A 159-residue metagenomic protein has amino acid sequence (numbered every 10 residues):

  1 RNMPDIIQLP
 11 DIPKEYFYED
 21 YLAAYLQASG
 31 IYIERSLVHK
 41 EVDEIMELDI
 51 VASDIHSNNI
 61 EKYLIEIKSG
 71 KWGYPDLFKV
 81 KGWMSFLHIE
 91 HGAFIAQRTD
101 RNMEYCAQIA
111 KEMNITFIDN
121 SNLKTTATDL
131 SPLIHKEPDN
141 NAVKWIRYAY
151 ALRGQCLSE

Functional and structural regions predicted by a protein language model:
R1-E159: Intrinsically disordered, low-complexity Ser/Thr/Pro/Gly-rich regulatory segments
